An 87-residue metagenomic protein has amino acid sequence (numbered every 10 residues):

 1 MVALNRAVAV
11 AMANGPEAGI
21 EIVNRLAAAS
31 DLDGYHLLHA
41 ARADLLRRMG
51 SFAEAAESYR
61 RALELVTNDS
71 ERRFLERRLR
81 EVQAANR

Functional and structural regions predicted by a protein language model:
N5, A9, A41, R48 (+1 more regions): "A position-specific structural signal for the A-helix of alpha-solenoid helical repeats
V10-A11, L46, Q83: Residue at a conserved register position within TPR or TPR-like alpha-solenoid repeats
N24-A27, R60: Alpha-solenoid helical repeat scaffolds
S30-D31, V66, N86: Alpha-helical junction/boundary sensor with strong preference for TPR arrays
D33, D69-S70: Residue signature of alpha-solenoid helical repeat architecture, marking inter-repeat boundaries and helix-start
